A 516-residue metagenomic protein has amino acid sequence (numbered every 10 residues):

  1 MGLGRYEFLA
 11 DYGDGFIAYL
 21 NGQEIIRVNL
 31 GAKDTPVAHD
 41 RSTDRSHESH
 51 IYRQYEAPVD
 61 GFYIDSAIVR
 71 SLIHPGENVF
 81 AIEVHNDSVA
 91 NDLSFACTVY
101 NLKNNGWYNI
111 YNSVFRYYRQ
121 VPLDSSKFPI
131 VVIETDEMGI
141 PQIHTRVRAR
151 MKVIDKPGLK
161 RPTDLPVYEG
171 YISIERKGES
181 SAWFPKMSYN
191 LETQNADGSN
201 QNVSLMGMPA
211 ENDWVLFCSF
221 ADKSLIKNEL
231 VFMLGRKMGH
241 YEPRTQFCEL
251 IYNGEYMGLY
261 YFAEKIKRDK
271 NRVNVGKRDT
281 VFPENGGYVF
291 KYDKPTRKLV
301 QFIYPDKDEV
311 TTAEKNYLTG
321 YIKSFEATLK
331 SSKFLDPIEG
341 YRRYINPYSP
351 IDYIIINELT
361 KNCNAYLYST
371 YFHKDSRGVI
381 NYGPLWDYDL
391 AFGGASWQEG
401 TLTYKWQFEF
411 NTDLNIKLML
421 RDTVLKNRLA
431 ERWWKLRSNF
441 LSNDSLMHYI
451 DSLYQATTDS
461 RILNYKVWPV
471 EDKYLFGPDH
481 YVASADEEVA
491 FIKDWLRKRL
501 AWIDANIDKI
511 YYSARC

Functional and structural regions predicted by a protein language model:
M1-L20, F80: Aromatic-lined ligand-binding clefts that engage carbohydrates, nucleic acids, or primary amines
L3-E7, H240-L250, D336-G340, L441-S445: Surface-exposed patches in mature extracellular/periplasmic domains of secreted proteins
Y19-Q23, N253-G254: Short strand-turn-strand beta-turns centered on an Asx-Gly dipeptide
G31, R41-R119: An acidic-aromatic loop/edge-strand motif
S113-V114, Q120-L123, K127-I130, M138-P141 (+6 more regions): Middle-to-C-terminal accessory/interaction subdomains
L159-F220, Y317: Conserved oxyanion/phosphate-binding beta-strand-loop segments in alpha/beta enzyme cores
E192-G198, P209-S219, M238-P243, E255-I355 (+2 more regions): Internal "kinase-insert"/substrate-recognition segments embedded within catalytic cores of ATP-dependent enzymes
F220-H240: A conserved alpha-helical element in kinase catalytic cores
